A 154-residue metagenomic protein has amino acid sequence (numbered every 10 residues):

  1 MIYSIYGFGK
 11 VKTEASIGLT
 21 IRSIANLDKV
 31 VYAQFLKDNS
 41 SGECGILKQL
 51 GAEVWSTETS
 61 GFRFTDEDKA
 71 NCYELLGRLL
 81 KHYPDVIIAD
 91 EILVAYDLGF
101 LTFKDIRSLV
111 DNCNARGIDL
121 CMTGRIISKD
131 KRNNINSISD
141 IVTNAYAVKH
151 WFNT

Functional and structural regions predicted by a protein language model:
I2-L80: Conserved P-loop
I2-S4, K29, D85-V86, D119-C121: Residue-level preference for the first positions of well-ordered beta-strands
T13, I88, S139: Conserved RecA-like P-loop NTPase ATPase core
G51, Y83-P84, D140: Residue-level detector of structured alpha->beta connecting loops
F62-A115: Phosphate-binding/switch loop-helix module in NTP-utilizing enzymes
I92-T154: Replace "adjacent to P-loop NTPase cores in ATP/GTP-dependent enzymes" with "adjacent to NTP-binding cores
